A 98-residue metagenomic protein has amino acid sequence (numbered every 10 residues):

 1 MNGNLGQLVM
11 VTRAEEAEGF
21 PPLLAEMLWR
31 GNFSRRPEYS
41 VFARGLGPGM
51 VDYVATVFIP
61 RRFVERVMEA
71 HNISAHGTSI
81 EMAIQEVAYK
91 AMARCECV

Functional and structural regions predicted by a protein language model:
M1-A70, G77-Q85, Y89-V98: N-terminal segment of the canonical double-stranded RNA-binding domain
